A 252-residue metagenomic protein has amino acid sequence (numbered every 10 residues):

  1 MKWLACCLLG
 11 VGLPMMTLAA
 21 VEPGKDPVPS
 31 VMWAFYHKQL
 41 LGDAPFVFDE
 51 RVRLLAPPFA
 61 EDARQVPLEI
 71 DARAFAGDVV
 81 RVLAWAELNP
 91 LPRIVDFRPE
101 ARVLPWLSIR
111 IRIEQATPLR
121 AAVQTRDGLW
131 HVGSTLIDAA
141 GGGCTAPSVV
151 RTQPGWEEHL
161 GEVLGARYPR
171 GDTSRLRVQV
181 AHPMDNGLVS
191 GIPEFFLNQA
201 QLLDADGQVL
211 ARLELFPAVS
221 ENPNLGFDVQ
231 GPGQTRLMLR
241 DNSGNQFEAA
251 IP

Functional and structural regions predicted by a protein language model:
A5-P14: Bacterial N-terminal signal peptides
P27-P29, G141-A166, R175: Low-complexity, Pro/Ser/Thr- and charge-rich linker/hinge segments at domain boundaries
Y36-A63, Q153-P169: N-terminal edge beta-strand
E100-L107, P217-D228: Aromatic sugar-binding surface patches on proteins that engage polysaccharides or sugar-phosphate polymers
R110-A116, D228-G233: Surface-exposed, short loops/turns at beta-strand junctions within beta-sandwich domains
T125-V132, D241-A249: Short acidic/polar inter-strand loop motif in beta-rich domains
L136-G142, P252: Short beta-strand edge segments in extracellular beta-sheet folds
Q179-I192: Short amphipathic, basic-aromatic surface patches that mediate peripheral association with negatively charged
